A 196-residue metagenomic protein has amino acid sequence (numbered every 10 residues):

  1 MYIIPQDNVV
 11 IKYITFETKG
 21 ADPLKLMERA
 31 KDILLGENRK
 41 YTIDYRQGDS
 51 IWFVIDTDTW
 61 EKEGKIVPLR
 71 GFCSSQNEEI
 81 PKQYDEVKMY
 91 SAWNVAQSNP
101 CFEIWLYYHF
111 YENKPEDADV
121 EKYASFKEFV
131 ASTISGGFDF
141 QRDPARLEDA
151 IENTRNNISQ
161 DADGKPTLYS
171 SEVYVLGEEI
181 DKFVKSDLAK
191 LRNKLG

Functional and structural regions predicted by a protein language model:
Y2-E17, L24, A30-W52, T57-G196: C-terminal accessory helical subdomains adjacent to catalytic cores in phosphodiester- and nucleotide-handling enzymes
